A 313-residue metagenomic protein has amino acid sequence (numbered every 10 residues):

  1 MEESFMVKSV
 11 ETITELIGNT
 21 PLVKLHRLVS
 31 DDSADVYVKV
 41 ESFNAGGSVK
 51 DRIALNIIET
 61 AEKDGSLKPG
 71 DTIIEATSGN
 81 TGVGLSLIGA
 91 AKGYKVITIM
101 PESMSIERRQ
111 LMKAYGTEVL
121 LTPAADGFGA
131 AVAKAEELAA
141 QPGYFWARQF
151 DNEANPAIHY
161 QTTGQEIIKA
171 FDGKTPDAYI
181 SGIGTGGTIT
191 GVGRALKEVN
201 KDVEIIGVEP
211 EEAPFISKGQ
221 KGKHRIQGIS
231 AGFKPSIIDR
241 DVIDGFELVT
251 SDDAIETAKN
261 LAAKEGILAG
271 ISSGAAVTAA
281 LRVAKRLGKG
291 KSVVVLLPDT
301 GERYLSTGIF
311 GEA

Functional and structural regions predicted by a protein language model:
M1-A313: PLP-dependent amino-acid enzyme catalytic core
